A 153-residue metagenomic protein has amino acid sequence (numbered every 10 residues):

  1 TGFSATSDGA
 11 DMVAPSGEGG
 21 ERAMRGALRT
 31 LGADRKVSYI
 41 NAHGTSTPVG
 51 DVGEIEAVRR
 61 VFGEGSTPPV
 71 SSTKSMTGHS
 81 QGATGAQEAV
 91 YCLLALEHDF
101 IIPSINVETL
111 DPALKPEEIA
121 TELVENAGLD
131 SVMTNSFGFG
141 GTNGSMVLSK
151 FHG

Functional and structural regions predicted by a protein language model:
T1-G2, R35-A42, P69-S75, P103-L110: Beta-strand segments within the central parallel beta-sheet cores of soluble alpha/beta enzyme folds
T1-Y39, G153: Condensing-enzyme catalytic core mediating Claisen C-C bond formation in acyl metabolism
G2-S7, G44-S46, K74, F137-G138: Glycine-rich beta-alpha junction loops
P15-A23, R35, V49, G53 (+2 more regions): Conserved active-site and cofactor/substrate-binding residues in soluble primary-metabolism enzymes
A23-G32, A57, V61, E88 (+2 more regions): Stable alpha-helical structural segments in soluble proteins, enriched in small hydrophobic residues
V37, A42-H43, A89, G141: Conserved small-residue
I55-Q87: Conserved catalytic cysteine-centered active-site region of acyl-thioester-dependent Claisen-condensing enzymes
T84-G153: Conserved beta-strand-centric core segments of catalytic alpha/beta enzyme folds
